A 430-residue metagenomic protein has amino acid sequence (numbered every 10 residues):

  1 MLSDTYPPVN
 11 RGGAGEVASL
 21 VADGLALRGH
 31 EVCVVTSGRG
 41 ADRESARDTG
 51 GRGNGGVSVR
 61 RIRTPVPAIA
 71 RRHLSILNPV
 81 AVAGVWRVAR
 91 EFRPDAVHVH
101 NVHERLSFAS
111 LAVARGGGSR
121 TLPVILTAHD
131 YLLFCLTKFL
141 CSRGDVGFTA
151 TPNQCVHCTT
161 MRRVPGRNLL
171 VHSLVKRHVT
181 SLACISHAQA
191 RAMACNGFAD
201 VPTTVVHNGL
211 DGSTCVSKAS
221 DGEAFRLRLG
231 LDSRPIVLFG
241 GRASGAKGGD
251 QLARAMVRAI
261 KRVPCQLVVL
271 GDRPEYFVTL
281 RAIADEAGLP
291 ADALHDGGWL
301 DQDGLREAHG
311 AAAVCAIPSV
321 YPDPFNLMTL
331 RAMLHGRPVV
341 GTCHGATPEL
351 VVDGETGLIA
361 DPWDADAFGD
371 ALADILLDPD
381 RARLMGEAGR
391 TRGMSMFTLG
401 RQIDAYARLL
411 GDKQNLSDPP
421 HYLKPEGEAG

Functional and structural regions predicted by a protein language model:
G38, A188, G209: Carbohydrate-associated surface elements
R87, L132, G144-L182, R191 (+1 more regions): Membrane-proximal helix-turn-helix segments that form the acceptor-binding/catalytic region of lipid-linked
L231-K247, A253-M256: Conserved donor-binding/catalytic core segment of Leloir-type glycosyltransferases
G240, Q266-R281: Glycosyltransferase donor-sugar binding loop
T279-D303: Nucleotide-activated donor-binding/catalytic signature segment of Leloir-type glycosyltransferases, i.e., the conserved
W299-L300, E307-A312: Short alpha-helical donor nucleotide-sugar binding micro-motif in glycosyltransferases
G310-P324, R337: Acidic donor-binding loop of glycosyltransferase active sites
D353-G354, L358-A365, D374-D380: Conserved acidic donor-binding segment of nucleotide-sugar-dependent glycosyltransferases
